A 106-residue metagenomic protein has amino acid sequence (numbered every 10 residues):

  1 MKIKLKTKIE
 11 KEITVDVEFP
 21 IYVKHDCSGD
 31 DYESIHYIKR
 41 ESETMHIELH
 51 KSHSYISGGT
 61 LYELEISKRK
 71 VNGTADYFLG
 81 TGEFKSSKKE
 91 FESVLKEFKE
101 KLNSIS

Functional and structural regions predicted by a protein language model:
M1, S42-M45: Exposed regions on extracellular, virion, or secretory-pathway luminal proteins
I3-K8: Acidic, serine/threonine-rich low-complexity disordered tracts
E10-I21: N-terminal helix-cap/turn-to-beta initiation motif at the start of protein domains
Y22-S28: Tryptophan-anchored aromatic micro-motifs
G29-E41: Short, surface-exposed terminal/edge motifs of secreted or surface/virion proteins that either
T44-I56: Basic/aromatic-rich interaction segments and small domains that mediate binding to polyanionic partners
S54-S106: Low-complexity intrinsically disordered segments
